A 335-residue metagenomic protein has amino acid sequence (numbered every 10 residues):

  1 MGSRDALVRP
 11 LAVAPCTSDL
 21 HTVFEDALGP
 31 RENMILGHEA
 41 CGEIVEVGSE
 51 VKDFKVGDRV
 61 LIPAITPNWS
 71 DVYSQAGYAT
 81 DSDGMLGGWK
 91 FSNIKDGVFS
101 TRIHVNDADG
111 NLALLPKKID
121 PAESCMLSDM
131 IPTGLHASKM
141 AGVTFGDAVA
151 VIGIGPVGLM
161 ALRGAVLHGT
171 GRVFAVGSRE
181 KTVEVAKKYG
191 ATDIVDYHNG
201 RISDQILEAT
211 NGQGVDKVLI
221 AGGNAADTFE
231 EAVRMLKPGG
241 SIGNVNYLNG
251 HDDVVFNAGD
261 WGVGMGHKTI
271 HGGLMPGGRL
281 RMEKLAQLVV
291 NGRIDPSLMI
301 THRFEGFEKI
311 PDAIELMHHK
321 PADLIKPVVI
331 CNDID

Functional and structural regions predicted by a protein language model:
M1-V13, D26-Q75, D96, P116-K118: Glycine-rich beta-strand-centered segment in the early N-terminal region that forms part of a ligand/cofactor-binding
V60, L114-N199, D204: Mid-domain Rossmann-like dinucleotide-binding core that forms the NAD(H)/NADP(H) cofactor-binding site
L61, D216-L219: N-terminal Rossmann-like NAD(P) cofactor-binding module of classical short-chain dehydrogenase/reductase
N68-I152: NAD(P)H dinucleotide-binding glycine-rich loop of Rossmann-like/cofactor-binding domains, especially the beta1-alpha1
T170, K187, G223-I294, C331-D335: Glycine-rich phosphate-binding loop and adjacent beta-alpha segment of Rossmann(oid) nucleotide-cofactor-binding
R201, L219, E230-R234, G278-D335: C-terminal hydrophobic helical "lid"/dimerization subdomain of Rossmann-like NAD(P)H-dependent oxidoreductases
